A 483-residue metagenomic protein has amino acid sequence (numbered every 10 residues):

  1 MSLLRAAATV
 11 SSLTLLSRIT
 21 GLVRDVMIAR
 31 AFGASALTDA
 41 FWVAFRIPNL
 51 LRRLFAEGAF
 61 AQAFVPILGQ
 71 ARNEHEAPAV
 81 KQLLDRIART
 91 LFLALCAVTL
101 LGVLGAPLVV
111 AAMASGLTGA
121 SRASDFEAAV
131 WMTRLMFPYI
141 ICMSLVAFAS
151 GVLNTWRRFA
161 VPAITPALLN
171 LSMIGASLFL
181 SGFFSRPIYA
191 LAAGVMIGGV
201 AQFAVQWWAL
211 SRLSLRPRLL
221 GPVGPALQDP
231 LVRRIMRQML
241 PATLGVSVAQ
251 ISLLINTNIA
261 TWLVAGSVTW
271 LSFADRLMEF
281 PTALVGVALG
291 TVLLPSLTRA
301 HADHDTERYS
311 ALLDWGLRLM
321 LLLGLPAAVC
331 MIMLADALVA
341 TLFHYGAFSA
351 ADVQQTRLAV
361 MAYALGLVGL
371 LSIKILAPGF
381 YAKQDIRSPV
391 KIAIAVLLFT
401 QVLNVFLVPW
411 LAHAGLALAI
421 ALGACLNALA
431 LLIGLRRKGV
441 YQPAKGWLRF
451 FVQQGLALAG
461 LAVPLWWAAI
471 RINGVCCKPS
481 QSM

Functional and structural regions predicted by a protein language model:
M1-M483: Membrane-embedded alpha-helical bundles of multi-pass transporters/translocases, especially carrier/permease families
